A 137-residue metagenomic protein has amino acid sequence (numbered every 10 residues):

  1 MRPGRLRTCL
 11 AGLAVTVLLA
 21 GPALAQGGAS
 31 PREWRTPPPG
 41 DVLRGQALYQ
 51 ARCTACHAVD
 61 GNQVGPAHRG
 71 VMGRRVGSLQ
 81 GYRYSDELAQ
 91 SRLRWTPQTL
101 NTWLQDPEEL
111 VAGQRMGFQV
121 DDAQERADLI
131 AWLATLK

Functional and structural regions predicted by a protein language model:
R2-L13: Bacterial N-terminal signal peptides that target proteins for export
A11-G21: Bacterial N-terminal signal peptides
L24-L48: Electrostatic cytochrome c docking/interface patches
W34, P38, G73-G77, D86 (+2 more regions): Mature soluble domains of exported/periplasmic/lumenal proteins and thiol-rich metal-chelating peptides
V42-Q46, A58, N62-T96: Gly/Gly-Pro-rich "capping" loops immediately C-terminal to redox-active cysteine motifs in periplasmic/lumenal
Y49-V59, L129, L133: The canonical Cys-X-X-Cys-His
C53, Q63-G65, V111-G113: Short secondary-structure junction motifs
T96-K137: C-terminal capping alpha-helices of c-type cytochrome domains
